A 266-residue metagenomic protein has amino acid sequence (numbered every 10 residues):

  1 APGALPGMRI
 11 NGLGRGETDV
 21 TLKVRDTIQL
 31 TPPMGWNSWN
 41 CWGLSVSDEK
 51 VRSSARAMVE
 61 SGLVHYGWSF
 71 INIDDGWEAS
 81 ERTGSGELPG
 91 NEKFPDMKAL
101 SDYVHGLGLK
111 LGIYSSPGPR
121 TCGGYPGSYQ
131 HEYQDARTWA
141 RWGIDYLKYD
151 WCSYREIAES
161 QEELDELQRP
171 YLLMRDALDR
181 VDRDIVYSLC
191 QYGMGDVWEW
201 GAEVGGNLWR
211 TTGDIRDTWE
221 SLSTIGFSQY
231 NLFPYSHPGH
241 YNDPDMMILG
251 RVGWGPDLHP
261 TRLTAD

Functional and structural regions predicted by a protein language model:
A1-I28: Extended acidic/polar, glycine-enriched regions that form or flank non-catalytic beta-rich accessory modules
A1-P2, L30, R155-I157, Q161 (+2 more regions): Extracellular low-complexity, O-glycosylation-prone Ser/Thr/Pro/Gly-rich "stalks" and linkers flanking catalytic
D19-E49: An acidic-aromatic substrate-binding cleft motif
D26-T31, L63-Y66, V104-G106, A140-R141 (+4 more regions): Extracellular/periplasmic catalytic domains that process cell-envelope and extracellular macromolecules
N40, K50, S54-L164: Aromatic-lined carbohydrate-binding/catalytic grooves of carbohydrate-active enzymes
E87-P89, Y129, P170-Y171, G201-W209: Short secondary-structure boundary/capping segments
Q134, D184-D266: Glycan-recognition surfaces
Y154, E162-I185, C190-G193: Extracytoplasmic, non-cytosolic globular domains
